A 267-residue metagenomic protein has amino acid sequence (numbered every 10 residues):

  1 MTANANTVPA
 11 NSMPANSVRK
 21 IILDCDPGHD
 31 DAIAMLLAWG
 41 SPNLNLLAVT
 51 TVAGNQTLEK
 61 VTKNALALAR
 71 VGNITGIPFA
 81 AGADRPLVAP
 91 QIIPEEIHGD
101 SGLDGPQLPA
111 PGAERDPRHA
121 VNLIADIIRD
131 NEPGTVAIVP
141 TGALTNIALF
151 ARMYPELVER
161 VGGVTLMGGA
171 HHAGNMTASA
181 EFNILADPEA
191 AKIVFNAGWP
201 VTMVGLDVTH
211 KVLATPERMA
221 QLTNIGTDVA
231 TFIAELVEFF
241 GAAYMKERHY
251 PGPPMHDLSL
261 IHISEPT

Functional and structural regions predicted by a protein language model:
S17-C25, H29-A67, S101, Q107-K211 (+1 more regions): Active-site histidine-anchored catalytic micro-motif
G72-A80: A glycine-rich helix N-cap at a beta->alpha junction
F79, V194, I261: A residue-level signal for conserved active-site and pocket-lining positions in enzyme catalytic cores
A80-L108: Surface-exposed loop and adjacent secondary-structure segments within mature catalytic domains
D187-A191, M245-H249, L260: Glycine-rich, charged/polar anion/phosphate-binding loops that engage phosphate groups from diverse ligands
F195-M255: Active-site rim beta-loop-alpha module in soluble metabolic enzymes
S259-T267: Residue-level detector of conserved catalytic or cofactor/ligand-binding positions in enzyme active sites
